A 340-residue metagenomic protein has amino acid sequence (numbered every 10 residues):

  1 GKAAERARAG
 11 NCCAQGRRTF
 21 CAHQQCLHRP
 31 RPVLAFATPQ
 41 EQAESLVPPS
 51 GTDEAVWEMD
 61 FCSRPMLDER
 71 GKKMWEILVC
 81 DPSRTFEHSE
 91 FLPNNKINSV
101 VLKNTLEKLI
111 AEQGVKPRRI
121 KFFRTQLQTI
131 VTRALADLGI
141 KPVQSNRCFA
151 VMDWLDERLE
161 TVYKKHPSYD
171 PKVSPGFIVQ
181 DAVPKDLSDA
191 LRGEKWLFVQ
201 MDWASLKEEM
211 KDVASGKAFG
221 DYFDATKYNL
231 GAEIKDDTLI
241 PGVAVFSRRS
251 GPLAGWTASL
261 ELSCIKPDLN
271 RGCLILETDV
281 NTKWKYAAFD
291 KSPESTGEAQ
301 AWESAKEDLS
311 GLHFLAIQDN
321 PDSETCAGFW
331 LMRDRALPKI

Functional and structural regions predicted by a protein language model:
G1-C26, A35: N-terminal chloroplast transit peptides
T38-I340: Secondary-structure boundary/capping micro-motif
